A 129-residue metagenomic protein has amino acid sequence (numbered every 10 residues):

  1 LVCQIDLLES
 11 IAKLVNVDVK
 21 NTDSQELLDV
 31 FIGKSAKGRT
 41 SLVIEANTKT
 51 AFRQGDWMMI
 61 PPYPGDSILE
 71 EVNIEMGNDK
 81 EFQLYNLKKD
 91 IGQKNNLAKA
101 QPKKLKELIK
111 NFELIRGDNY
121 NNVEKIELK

Functional and structural regions predicted by a protein language model:
C3-Q83, L87, N119-E124: C-terminal cap/loop subdomain of S1 sulfatases and analogous C-terminal strand-loop tails that border
S10, Q93-N96: A general alpha-helix detector
K13, G33, A100, K110-L114: Residues within well-ordered alpha-helical secondary structure of globular protein domains
E26, K104-E107: Exposed alpha-helical structural elements
L84-N86, A98, I109: A generic structural signal for ordered secondary structure
D90: Intrinsically disordered, low-complexity polar regions and short flexible loop motifs
N95-K103: Active-site-proximal N-terminal segment of extracellular/periplasmic enzymes that hydrolyze or transfer
E107-K129: Charge-dense polyanion-binding interfaces
